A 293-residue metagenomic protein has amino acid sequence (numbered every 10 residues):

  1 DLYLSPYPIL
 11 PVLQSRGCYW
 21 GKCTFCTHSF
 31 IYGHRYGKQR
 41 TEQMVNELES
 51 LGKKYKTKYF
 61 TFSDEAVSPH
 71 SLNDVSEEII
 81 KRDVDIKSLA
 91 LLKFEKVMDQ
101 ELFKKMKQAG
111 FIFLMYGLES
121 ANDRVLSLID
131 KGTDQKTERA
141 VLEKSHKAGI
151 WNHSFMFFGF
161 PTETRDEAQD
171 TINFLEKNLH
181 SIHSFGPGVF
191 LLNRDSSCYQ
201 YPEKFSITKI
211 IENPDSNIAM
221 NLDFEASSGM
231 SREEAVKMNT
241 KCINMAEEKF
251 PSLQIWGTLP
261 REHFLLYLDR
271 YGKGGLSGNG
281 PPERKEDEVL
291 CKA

Functional and structural regions predicted by a protein language model:
D1-Y7, Q14-R16, G21, K104-M115 (+1 more regions): Active-site-adjacent "gating/activation" loops or surface patches in catalytic cores
L4-E42: Canonical Radical SAM [4Fe-4S] cluster-binding loop centered on the CxxxCxxC motif and its immediate flanking residues
T24, H70, R124-I129, F158-D166 (+2 more regions): Flexible glycine/acidic-rich beta-alpha junction loops that bind and position SAM and/or redox cofactors in anaerobic
S29, S63, G117, F185-G188: Conserved residues at the C-terminal ends of beta-strands
K38-V45, Q100, G132-R139, R165-I172 (+1 more regions): Non-membrane alpha-helical structural segments and their capping/turn regions in soluble enzymes
V45-H153, F158-F160, S181: Conserved SAM/AdoMet-binding glycine-rich loop
K105-L114, D170-L192: Structural recognition of alpha->loop->beta junctions
L222-A293: Radical SAM enzyme core and accessory elements
